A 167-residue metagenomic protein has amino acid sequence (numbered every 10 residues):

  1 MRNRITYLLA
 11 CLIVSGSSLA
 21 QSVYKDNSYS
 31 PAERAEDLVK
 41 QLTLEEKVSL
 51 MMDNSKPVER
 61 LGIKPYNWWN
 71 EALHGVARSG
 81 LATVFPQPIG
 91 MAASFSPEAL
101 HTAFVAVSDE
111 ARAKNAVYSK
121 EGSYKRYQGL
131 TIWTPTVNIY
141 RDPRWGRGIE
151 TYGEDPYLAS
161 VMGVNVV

Functional and structural regions predicted by a protein language model:
R2-A10: Sec-dependent signal peptide recognition, specifically the positively charged N-region followed immediately by
Y7, L19-A20: Compositionally biased, intrinsically disordered low-complexity regions
S15-S17: N-terminal signal peptide c-region/cleavage motif recognized by signal peptidases
Q21-V167: N-terminal beta-rich core of secreted/periplasmic extracellular enzymes
